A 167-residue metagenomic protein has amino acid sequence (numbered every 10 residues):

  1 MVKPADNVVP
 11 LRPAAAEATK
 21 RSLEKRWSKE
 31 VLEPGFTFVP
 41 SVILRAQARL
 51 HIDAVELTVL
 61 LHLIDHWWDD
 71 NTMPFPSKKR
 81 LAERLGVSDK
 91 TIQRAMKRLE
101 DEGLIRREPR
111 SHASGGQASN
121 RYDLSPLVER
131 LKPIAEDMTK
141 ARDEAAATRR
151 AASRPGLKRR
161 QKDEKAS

Functional and structural regions predicted by a protein language model:
M1-E83, K90: Short recognition helix of helix-turn-helix/winged-helix DNA-binding domains
M1-L32, D101, P126-S167: Charged low-complexity intrinsically disordered patches
G35, G86, G103, G115-G116 (+1 more regions): Residue-identity detector for glycine
V39, S119-N120, R160: Intrinsically disordered, low-complexity, compositionally biased regions/tails
K90-A146: Winged-helix/helix-turn-helix nucleic-acid-interaction surface
